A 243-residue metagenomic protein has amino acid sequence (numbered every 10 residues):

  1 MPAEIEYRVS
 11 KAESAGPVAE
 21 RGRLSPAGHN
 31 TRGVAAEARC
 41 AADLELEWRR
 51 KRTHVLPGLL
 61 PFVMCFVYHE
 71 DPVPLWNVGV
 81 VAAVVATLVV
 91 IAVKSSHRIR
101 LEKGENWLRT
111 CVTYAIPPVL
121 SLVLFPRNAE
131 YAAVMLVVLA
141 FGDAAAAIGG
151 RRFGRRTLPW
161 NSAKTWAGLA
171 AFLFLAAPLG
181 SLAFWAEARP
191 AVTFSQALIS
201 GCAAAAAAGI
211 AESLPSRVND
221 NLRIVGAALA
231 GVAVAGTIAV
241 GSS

Functional and structural regions predicted by a protein language model:
P2-V9, G16-N77, V89-G241: Interhelical loop and helix-boundary elements at the membrane-water interface of polytopic inner-membrane proteins
V80-V84: N-terminal, motif-rich segments that launch catalysis or mediate targeting to/interaction with membranes, typified by
